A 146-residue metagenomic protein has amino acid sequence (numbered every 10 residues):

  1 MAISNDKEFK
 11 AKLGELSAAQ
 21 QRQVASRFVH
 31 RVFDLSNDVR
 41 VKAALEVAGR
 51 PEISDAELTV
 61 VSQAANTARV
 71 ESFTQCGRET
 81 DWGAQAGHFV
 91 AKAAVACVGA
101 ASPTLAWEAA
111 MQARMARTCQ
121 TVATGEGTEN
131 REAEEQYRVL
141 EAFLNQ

Functional and structural regions predicted by a protein language model:
M1-Q146: Structured binding/interaction patches within domain cores
